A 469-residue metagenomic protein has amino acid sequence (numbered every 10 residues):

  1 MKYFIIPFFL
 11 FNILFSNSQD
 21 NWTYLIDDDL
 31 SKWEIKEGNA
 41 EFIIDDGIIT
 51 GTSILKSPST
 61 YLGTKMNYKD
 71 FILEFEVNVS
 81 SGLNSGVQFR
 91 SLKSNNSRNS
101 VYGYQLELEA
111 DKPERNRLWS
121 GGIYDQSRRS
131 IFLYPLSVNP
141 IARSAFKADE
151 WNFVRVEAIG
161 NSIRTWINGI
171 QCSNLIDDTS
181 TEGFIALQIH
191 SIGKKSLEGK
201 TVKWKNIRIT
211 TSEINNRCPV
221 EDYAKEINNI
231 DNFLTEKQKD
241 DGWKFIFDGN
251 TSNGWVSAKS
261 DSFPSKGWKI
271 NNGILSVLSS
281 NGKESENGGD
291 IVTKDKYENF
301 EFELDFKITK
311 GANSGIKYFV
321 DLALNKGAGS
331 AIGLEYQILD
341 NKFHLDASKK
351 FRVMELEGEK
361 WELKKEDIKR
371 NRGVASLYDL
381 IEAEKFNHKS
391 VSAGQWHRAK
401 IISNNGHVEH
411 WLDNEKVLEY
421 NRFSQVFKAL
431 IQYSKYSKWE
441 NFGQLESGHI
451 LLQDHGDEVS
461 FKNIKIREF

Functional and structural regions predicted by a protein language model:
M1-D20: Bacterial Sec-dependent N-terminal signal peptides
Q19-F469: Carbohydrate-interacting regions of secretory-pathway proteins
